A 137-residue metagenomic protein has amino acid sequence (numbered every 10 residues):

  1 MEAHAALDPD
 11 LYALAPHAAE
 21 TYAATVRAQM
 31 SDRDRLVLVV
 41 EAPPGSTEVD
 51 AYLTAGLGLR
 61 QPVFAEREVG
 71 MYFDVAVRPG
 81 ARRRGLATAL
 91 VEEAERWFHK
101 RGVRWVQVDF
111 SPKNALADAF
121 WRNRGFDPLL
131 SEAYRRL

Functional and structural regions predicted by a protein language model:
A3-T25: Conserved GNAT-fold acetyl-CoA-binding loop/helix
A24-V39, M71, D127: A short helix-loop-beta-strand connector motif used in the catalytic cores of GNAT acetyltransferases and, in some
V39, T47-L57, M71, A76: Conserved beta-strand in the GNAT
D50, L59-Y72, R82, L129: A conserved beta-turn-beta hairpin within the catalytic core of GNAT-like acetyltransferases that forms part
L57-F64, A115-A119: A short, acidic/glycine-rich surface segment
D74-V77, R83-R96, K100, N123: Conserved acetyl-CoA-binding loop-helix of GNAT-fold acetyltransferases
T88, K100, R104, P112-L130: Conserved active-site alpha-helix within GNAT-family acetyltransferase domains
E93, V108-A117, Y134-L137: Conserved beta-strand-loop-alpha-helix junction that forms the acyl-donor binding cleft
